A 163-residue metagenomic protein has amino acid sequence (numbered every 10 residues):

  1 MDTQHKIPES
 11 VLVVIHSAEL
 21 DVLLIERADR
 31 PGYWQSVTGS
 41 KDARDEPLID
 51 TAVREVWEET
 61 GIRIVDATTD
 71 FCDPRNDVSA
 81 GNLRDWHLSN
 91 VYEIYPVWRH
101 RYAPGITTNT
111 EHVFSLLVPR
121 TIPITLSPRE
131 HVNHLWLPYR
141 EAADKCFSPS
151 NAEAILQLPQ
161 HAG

Functional and structural regions predicted by a protein language model:
M1-V14: Acidic, metal-coordinating catalytic segment for phosphate/diphosphate chemistry, firing primarily on the Nudix
P8, S36, T107-E111: Short connector loops at helix/strand junctions that flank enzyme active sites, especially segments positioning acidic
E9-V11, L20, E111-H112, V132: Change "...and in nucleic-acid phosphodiester-cleaving endonucleases..." to "...and in nucleic-acid processing enzymes
S17-V65, D70-N76: Conserved Nudix-box catalytic region and its N-terminal flanking loop in Nudix hydrolases and closely related
Y33, V37, F147, G163: Functional cleft and adjacent loop/helix regions within the main domain that mediate ligand binding or catalysis
I62-I122: Active-site segment of metal-dependent pyrophosphate-handling enzymes, primarily the Nudix hydrolase catalytic core
T108-L156: NUDIX/MutT-family hydrolases
Q157-A162: C-terminal alpha-helix
